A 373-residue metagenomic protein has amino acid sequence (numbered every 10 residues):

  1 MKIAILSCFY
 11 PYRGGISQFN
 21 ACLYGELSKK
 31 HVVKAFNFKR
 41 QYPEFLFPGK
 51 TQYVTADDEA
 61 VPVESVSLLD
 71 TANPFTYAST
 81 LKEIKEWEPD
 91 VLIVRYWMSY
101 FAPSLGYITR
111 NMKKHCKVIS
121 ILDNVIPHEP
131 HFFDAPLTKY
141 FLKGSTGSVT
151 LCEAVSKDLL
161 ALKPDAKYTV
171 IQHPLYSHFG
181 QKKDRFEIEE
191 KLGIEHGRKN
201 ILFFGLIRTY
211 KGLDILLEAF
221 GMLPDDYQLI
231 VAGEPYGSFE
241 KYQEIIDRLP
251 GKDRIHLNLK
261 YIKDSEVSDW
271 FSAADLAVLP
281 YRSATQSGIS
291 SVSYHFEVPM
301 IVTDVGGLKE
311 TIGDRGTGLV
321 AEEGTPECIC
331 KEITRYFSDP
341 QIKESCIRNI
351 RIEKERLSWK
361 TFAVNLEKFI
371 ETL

Functional and structural regions predicted by a protein language model:
C8-R13, Y24-E86, V155, L160 (+1 more regions): N-terminal strand-loop element at the rim of the active site of nucleotide-sugar-dependent glycosyltransferases
H131, L160-A161, P174-L192, G197 (+2 more regions): Acidic anion/phosphate-binding donor-loop and adjacent secondary structure in glycosyltransferase catalytic cores
K143-K182: Donor nucleotide-sugar binding/catalytic pocket of nucleotide-sugar-dependent glycosyltransferases
E195-K211, L217-G221, I230: Conserved donor-binding/catalytic core segment of Leloir-type glycosyltransferases
Y242-S268: Nucleotide-activated donor-binding/catalytic signature segment of Leloir-type glycosyltransferases, i.e., the conserved
D269-S287, H295-V298: Acidic donor-binding loop of glycosyltransferase active sites
S293, P299-V302, I312: Short hydrophobic beta-strand element within catalytic cores of glycosyltransferases and related nucleotide-activated
D314-R315, L319-P326, R335-Q341: Conserved acidic donor-binding segment of nucleotide-sugar-dependent glycosyltransferases
